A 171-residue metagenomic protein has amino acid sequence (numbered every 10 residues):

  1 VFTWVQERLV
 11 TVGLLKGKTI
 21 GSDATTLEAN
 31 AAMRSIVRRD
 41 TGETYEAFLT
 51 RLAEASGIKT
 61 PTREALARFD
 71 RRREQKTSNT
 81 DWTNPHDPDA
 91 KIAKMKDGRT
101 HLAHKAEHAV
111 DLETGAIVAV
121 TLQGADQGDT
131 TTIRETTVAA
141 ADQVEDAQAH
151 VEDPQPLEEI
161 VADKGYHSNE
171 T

Functional and structural regions predicted by a protein language model:
V1-T171: Polybasic low-complexity intrinsically disordered regions
